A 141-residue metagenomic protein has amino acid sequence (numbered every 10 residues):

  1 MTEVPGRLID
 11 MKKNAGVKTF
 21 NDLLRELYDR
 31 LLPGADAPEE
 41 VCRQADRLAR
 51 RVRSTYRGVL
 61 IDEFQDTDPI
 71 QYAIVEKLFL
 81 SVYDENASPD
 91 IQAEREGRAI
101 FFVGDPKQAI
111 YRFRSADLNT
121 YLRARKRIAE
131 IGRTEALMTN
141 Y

Functional and structural regions predicted by a protein language model:
M1-R123, A136-N140: Conserved helicase NTPase motor core
R125-R133: Conserved P-loop NTPase motor "coupling/switch" region that bridges the ATPase
